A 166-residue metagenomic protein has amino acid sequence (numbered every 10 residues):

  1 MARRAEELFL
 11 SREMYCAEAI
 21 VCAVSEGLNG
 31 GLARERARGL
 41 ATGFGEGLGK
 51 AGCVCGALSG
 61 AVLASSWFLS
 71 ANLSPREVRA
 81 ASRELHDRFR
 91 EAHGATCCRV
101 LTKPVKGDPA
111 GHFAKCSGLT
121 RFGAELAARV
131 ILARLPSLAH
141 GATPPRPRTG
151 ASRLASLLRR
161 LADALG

Functional and structural regions predicted by a protein language model:
M1-R12: Polybasic, low-complexity association/targeting segments
S11, A37, A51, R76 (+1 more regions): Domain-length accessory/inserted modules outside core catalytic folds
V21-G43, A92-L101: Acidic-glycine-rich active-site phosphate/pyrophosphate-binding loop
G27-G39, W67-S82: Phosphate-handling active-site elements
G43-A51: Transmembrane alpha-helix interface/packing and boundary motifs in multi-pass membrane proteins, characterized by
A51-G60: Conserved phosphate/anionic-ligand binding catalytic regions in large, soluble enzymes, centered on
S59-L69: DPxDG-like acidic metal-binding loop motif
R83-L161: C-terminal binding/interaction regions
